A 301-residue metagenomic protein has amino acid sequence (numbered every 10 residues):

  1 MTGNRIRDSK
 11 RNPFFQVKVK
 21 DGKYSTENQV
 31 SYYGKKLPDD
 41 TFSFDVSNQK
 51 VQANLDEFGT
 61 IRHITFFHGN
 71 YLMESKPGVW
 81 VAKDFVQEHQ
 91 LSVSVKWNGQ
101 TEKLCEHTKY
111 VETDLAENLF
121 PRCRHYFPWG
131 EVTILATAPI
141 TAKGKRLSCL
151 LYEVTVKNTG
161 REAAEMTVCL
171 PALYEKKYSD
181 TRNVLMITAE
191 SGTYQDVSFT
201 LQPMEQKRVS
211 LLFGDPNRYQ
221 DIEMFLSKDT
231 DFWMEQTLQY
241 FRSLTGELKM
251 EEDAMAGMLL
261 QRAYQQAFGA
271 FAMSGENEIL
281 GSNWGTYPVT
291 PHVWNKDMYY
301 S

Functional and structural regions predicted by a protein language model:
M1-L259: Terminal accessory carbohydrate-recognition/targeting modules of carbohydrate-active enzymes
Y240-S301: Substrate-binding groove/exosite segments of carbohydrate-active enzymes
